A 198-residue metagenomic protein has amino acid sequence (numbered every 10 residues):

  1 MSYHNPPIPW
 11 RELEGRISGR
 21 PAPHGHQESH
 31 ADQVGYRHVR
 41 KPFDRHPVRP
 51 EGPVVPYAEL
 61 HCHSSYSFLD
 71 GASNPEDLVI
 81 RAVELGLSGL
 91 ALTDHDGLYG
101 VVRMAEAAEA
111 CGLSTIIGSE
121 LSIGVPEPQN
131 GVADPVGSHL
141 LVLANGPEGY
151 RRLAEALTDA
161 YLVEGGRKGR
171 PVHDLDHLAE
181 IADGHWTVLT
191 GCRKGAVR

Functional and structural regions predicted by a protein language model:
M1-R198: Phosphodiester-processing cores and adjacent nucleic acid-binding clamps
